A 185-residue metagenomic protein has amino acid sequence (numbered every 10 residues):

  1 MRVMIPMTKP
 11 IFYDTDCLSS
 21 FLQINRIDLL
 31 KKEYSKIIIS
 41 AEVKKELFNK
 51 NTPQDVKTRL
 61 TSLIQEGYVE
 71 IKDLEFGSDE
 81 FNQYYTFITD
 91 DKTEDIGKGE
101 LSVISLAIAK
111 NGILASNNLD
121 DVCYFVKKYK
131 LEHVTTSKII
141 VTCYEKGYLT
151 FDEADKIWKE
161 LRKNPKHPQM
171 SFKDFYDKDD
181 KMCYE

Functional and structural regions predicted by a protein language model:
M1-I11, F21-K36, K45-S62, E66 (+3 more regions): Feature 3881 marks metal-assisted phosphotransfer/nuclease machinery and their flanking interaction elements
T15-D16, A41, L119: Alpha-helix N-cap/helix-start capping motif
I37-I38, E70: Short loop->beta-strand "edge-of-pocket" segments that line small-molecule binding or catalytic clefts across diverse
A41, E75, S137: Residues at the C-termini of beta-strands that transition into short coil/loop
Y68-K92: Acidic catalytic patch
L114-N117: Acidic beta-strand-to-loop metal/phosphate-binding motif
